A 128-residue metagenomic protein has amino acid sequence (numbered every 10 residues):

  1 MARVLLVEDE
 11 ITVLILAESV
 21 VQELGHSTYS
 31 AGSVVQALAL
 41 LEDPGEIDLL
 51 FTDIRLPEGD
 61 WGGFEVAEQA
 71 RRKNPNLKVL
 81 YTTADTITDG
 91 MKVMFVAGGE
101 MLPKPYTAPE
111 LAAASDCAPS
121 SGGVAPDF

Functional and structural regions predicted by a protein language model:
E8, T83: Conserved acidic carboxylate
I11-Y29: Two-component/phosphorelay signaling modules centered on CheY-like receiver
S30-L49, P57: Acidic, metal-coordinating helix/loop segments flanking the phosphotransfer/catalytic sites of two-component signaling
E42-G45, Q69-L77, M94: Conserved phosphotransfer cores of two-component systems
D53-E68: Conserved phosphotransfer microenvironments
A84-D89: Negatively charged, flexible loop motifs adjacent to catalytic sites in prokaryotic signal transduction proteins
K92-L102: As written
Y106-A118, G123-F128: C-terminal output helix
